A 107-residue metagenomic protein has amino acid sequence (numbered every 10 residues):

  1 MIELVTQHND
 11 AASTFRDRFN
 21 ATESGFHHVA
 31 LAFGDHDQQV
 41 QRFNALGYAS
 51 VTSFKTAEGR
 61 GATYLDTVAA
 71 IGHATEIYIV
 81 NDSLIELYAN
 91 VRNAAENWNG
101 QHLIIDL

Functional and structural regions predicted by a protein language model:
M1-A49, G59, D66-L107: Glyoxalase I/VOC metalloenzyme domain signal
K55-A57: A short beta-turn/loop motif at secondary-structure boundaries
